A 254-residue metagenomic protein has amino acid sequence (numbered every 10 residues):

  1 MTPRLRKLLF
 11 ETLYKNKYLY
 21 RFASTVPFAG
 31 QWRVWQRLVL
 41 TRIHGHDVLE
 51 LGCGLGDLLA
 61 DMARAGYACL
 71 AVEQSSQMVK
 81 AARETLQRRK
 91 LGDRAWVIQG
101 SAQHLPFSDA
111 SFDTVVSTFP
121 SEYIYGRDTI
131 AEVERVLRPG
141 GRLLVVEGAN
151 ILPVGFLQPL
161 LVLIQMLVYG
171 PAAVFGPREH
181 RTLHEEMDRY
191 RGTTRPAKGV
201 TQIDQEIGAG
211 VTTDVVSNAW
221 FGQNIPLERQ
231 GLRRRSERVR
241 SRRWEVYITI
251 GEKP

Functional and structural regions predicted by a protein language model:
M1-I43, D57, R89, L161: Conserved class I S-adenosyl-L-methionine
L49-E50, L55-H104: Class I SAM-dependent methyltransferase SAM/SAH-binding core
Q103-V115: A short acidic, Gly/Pro-enriched loop at the edge of an enzyme's catalytic core that lines a small-molecule cofactor
T114-R127: A short SAM/SAH-binding and catalytic strip from SAM-dependent methyltransferases
D128-P139: A short glycine-rich, Lys/Arg-flanked "PGG" loop and its adjoining helix->strand segment in the class I
G141-G148: Conserved beta-strand signature within the Rossmann-like core of class I S-adenosyl-L-methionine
L157-R178: Conserved Class I S-adenosyl-L-methionine
R229-P254: Core SAM-dependent methyltransferase catalytic element
